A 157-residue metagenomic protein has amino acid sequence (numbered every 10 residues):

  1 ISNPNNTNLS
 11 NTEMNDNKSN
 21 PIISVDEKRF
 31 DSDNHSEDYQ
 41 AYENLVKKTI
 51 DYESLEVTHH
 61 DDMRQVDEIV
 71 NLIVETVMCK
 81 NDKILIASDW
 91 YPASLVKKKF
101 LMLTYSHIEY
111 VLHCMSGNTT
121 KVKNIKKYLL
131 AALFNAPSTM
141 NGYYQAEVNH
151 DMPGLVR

Functional and structural regions predicted by a protein language model:
I1-K80: Charged low-complexity intrinsically disordered patches
D67-K99: Short, amphipathic alpha-helical segments
D89-R157: Short, cationic/aromatic linear interface patches that serve as DNA/RNA-contacting surfaces or protein-partner docking
